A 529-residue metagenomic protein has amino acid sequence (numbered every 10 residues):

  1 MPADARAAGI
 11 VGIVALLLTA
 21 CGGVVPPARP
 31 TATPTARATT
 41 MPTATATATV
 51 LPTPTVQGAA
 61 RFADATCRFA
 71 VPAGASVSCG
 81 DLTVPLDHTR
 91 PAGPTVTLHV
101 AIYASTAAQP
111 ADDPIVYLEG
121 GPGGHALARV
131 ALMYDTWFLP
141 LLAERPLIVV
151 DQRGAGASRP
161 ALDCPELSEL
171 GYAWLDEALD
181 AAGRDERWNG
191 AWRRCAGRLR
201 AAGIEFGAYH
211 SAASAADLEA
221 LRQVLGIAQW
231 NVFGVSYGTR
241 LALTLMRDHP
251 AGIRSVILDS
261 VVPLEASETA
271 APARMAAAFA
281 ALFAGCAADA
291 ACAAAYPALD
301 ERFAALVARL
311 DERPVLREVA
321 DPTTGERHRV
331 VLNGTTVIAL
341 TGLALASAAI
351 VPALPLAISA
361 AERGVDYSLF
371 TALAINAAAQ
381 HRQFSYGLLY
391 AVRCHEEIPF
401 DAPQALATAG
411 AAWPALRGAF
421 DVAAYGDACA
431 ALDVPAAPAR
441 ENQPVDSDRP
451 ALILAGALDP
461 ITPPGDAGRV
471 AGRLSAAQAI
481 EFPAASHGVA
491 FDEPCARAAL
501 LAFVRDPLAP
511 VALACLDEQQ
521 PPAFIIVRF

Functional and structural regions predicted by a protein language model:
M1-V11: Bacterial N-terminal signal peptides that target proteins for export
I10-A20: Bacterial N-terminal signal peptides
C21-Q57: Ser/Thr-rich, Proline-interspersed low-complexity disordered segments
P54-T336, A391-F529: Gly/Pro-rich cap/lid or specificity-loop segments adjacent to the active site
A320-A339, A346-I350, A379-G387: Structural motif
L343-S359, P399-Q404, A437, L508: Short helix-capping/linker segments at secondary-structure and domain boundaries
A353, A377-A378, A424: Intrinsic disorder and flexible/low-complexity segments
D366-F400: Long, low-complexity segments enriched in small/aliphatic residues
